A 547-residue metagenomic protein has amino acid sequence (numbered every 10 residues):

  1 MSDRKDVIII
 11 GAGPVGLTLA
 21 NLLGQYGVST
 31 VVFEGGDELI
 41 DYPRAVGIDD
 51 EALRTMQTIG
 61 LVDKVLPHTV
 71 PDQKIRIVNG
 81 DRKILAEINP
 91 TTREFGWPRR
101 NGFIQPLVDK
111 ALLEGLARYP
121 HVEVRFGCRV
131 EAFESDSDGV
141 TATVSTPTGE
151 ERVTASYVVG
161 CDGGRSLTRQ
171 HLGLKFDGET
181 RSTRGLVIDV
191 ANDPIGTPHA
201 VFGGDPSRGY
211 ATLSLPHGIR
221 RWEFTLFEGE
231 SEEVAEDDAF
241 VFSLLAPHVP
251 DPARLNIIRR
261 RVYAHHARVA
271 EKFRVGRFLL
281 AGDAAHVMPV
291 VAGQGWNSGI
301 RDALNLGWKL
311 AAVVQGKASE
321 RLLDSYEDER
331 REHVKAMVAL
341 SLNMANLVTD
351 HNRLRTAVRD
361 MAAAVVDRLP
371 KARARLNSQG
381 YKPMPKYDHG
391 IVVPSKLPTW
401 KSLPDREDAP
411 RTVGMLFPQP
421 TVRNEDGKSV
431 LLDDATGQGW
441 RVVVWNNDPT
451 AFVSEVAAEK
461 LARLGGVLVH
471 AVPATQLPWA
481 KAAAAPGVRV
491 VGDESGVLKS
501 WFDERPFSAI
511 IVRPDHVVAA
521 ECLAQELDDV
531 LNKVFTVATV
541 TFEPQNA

Functional and structural regions predicted by a protein language model:
S2-D6, I10, Q25-Y26, R82 (+4 more regions): Helical substrate-recognition/capping region of FAD-dependent monooxygenase/halogenase enzymes
D3-K5, T148-Y157: Core beta-strand elements of the Rossmann-like FAD/NAD(P) dinucleotide-binding domain in flavoenzyme oxidoreductases
G16-L17: N-terminal Rossmann-fold NAD(P) dinucleotide-binding loop
G24-R44: Glycine-rich FAD pyrophosphate-binding loop
D41-R44, I48-G115, L215: Active-site-adjacent segment of FAD-dependent monooxygenases/related oxidoreductases
L113-E114, Y119, C128, Y157 (+2 more regions): Conserved FAD-binding catalytic core of PHBH/FMO-like flavoproteins
F126-V140: A conserved short coil-to-beta-strand element within the FAD-binding core of flavoproteins
A235-S298, A318, L323, L340 (+1 more regions): FAD/FMN-dependent oxidoreductases across multiple families
